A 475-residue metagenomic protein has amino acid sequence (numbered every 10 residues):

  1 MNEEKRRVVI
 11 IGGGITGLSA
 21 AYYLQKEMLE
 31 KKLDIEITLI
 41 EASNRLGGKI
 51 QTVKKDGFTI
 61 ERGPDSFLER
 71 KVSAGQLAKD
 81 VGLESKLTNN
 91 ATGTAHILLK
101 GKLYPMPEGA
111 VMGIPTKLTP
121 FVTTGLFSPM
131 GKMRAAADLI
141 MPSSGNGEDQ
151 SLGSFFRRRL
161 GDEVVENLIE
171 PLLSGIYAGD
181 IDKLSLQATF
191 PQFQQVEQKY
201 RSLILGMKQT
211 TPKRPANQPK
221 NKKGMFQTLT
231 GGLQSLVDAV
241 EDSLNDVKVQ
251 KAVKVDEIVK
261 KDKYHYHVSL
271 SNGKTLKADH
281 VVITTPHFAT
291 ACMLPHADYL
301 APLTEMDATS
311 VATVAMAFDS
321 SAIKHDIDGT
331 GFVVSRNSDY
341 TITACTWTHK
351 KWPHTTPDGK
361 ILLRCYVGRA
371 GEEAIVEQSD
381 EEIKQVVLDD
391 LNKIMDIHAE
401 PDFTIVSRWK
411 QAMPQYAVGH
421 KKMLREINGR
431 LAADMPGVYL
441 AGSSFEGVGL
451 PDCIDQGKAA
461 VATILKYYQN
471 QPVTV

Functional and structural regions predicted by a protein language model:
N2-T16: Beta1/beta-strand and adjacent pyrophosphate-binding region of the FAD-binding site in flavoprotein oxidoreductases
V8-I10, I37, V438: Conserved hydrophobic helix-helix packing surfaces used for dimerization/oligomerization
T16, R45, F288: Conserved Rossmann-like nucleotide-cofactor binding loop
Q25-K54: Glycine-rich FAD pyrophosphate-binding loop
D56-P142: Dinucleotide-binding Rossmann-like beta1-alpha1 core, especially the glycine-rich loop that anchors the ADP
R134-D256: Active-site/ligand-binding neighborhood in enzyme catalytic cores
K251-L363, A370-E377, K393-I394: Mid-domain catalytic core of redox enzymes that form a hydrophobic substrate pocket/lid adjacent to a catalytic redox
I327, W347-V475: Conserved flavin/dinucleotide-binding core of flavoenzymes
